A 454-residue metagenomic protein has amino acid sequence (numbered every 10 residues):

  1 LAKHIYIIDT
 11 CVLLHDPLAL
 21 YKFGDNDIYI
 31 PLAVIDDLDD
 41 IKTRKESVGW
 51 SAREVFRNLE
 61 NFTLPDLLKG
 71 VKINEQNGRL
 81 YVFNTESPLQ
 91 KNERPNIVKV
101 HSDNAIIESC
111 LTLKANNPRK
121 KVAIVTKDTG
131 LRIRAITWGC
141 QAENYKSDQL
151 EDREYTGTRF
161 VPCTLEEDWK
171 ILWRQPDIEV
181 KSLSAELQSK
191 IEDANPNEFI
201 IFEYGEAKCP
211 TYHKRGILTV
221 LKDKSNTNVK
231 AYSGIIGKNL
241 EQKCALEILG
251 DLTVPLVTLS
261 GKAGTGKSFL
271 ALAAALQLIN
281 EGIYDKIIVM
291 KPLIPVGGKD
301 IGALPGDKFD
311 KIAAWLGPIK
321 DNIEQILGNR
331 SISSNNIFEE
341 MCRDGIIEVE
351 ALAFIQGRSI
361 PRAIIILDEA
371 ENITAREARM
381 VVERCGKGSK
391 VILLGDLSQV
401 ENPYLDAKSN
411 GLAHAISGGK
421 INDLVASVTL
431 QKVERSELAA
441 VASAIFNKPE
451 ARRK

Functional and structural regions predicted by a protein language model:
A2-A123, T129-Y232: Active-site-proximal, substrate-binding regions of enzyme catalytic domains and RNA-binding/basic surfaces
A2-I5, D285, D344-I347, P361-I364 (+1 more regions): Loop/turn-to-beta-strand initiation segments
H15-P17, R343-I366, A370-M380: Conserved RecA-like ASCE ATPase "motif II neighborhood" in helicase/translocase motors
D40-K72, I319, H414-K454: Conserved coupling/interface region of RecA-like P-loop/ASCE motor cores
G234-T253: N-terminal pre-P-loop "Q-motif" helix
L259-G261: Hydrophobic anchor at the beta1->P-loop junction of P-loop NTPases
G266: Conserved glycine(s) of the Walker
F269-I337, N402-D423: Conserved P-loop
